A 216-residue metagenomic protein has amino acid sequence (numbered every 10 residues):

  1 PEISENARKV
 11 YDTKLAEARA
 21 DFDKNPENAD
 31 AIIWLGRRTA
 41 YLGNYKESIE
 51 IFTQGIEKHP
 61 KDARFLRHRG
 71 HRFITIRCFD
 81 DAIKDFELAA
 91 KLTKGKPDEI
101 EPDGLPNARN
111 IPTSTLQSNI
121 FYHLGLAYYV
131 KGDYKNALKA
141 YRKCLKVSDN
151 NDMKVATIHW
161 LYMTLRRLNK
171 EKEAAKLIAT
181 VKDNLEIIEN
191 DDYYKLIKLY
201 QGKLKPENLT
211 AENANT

Functional and structural regions predicted by a protein language model:
P1-W34, Y41-L42: N-terminal leader/linker segments that initiate helical-solenoid repeat arrays
D21, Q54-G55, L88-A89, N110 (+2 more regions): Canonical positions in the second alpha-helix
P26, P60, K94, T115 (+2 more regions): Short coil turns that delineate tetratricopeptide repeat
R37, H71, L126, M163-R166: Residue-level recognition of tetratricopeptide repeat
